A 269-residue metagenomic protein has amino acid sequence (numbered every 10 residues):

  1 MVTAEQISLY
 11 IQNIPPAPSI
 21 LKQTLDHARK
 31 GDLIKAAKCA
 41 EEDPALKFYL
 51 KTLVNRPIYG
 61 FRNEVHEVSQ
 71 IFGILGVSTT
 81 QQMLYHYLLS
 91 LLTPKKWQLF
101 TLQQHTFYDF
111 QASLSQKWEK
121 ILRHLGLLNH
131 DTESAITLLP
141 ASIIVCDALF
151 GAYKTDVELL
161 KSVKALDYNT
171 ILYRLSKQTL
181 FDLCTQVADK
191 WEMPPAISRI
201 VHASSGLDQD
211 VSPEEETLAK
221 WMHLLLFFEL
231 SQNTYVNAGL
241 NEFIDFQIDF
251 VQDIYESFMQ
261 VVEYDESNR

Functional and structural regions predicted by a protein language model:
M1-L138, V145-G151, T179-R199, A203-N241 (+1 more regions): Conserved alpha-helical "signature site" that marks functionally important helical segments or helix/loop junctions
D156-L183: Divalent-cation-assisted or electrostatically stabilized phosphate/pyrophosphate-binding catalytic cores
E242-I248: Extended non-membrane alpha-helical scaffolds
D249-R269: Polyanionic, low-complexity intrinsically disordered segments
